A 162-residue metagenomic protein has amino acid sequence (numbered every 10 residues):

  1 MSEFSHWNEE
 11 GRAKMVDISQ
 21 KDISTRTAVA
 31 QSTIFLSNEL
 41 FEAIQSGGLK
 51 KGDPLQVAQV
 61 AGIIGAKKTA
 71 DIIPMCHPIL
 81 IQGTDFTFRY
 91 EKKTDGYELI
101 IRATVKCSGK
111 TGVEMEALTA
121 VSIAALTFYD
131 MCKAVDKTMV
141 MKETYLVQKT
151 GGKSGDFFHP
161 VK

Functional and structural regions predicted by a protein language model:
M1-L55, V60-H77, G83-K162: C-terminal binding/interaction regions
